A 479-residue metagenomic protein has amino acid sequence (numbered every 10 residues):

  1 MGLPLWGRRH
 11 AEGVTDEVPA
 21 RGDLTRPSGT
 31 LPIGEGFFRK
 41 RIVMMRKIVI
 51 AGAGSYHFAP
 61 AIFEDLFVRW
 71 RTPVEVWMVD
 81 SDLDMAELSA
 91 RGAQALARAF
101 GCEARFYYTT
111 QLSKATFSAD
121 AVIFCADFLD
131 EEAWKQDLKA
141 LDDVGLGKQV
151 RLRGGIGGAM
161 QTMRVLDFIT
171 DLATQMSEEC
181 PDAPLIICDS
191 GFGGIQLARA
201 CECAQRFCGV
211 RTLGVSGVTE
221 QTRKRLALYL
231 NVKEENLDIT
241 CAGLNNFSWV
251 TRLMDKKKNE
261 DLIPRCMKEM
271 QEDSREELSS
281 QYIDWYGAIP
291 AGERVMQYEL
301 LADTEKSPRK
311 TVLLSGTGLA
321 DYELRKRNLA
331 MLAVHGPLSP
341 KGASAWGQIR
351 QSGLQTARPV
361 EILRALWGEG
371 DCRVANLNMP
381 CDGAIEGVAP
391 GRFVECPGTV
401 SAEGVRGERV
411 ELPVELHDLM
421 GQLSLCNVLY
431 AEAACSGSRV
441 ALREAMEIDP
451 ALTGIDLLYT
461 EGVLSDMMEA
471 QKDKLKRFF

Functional and structural regions predicted by a protein language model:
G2, W6-R8, G34-E35: Glycine-biased, low-complexity coil/linker segments
T30-M44: Short, Lys/Arg-enriched N-terminal segments with co-localized hydrophobic residues within the first ~10-30 amino acids
K47-V76: N-terminal Rossmann-like dinucleotide-binding module
A53-F58, L83-M85, I187-L197, V218-Q221: Gly/Ser/Thr-rich loops at beta-strand to alpha-helix junctions that form or flank small-molecule/cofactor-binding
V68-F100: Glycine-rich phosphate-binding loop and adjoining beta1-alpha1-beta2 segment of Rossmann-like nucleotide-binding folds
V79-M85, C102-C180: Rossmann-like NAD(P)-binding element
F207-R223: Acidic, His- and aromatic-enriched active-site or binding-groove loops in soluble protein domains that engage sugars
L226-F479: Long, compositionally biased stretches enriched for glycine and/or charged residues
